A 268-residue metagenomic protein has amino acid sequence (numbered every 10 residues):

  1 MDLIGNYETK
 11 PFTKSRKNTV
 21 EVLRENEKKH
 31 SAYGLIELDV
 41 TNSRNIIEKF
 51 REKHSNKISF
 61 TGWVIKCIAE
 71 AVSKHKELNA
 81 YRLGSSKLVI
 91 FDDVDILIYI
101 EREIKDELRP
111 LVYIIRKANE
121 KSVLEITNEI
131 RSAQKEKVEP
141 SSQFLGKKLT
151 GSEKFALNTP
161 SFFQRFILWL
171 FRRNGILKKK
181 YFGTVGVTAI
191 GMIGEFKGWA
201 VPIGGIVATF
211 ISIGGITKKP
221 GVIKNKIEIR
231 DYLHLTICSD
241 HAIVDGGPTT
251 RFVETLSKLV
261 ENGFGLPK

Functional and structural regions predicted by a protein language model:
M1-K268: C-terminal catalytic/motor cores of large multi-domain enzyme assemblies
